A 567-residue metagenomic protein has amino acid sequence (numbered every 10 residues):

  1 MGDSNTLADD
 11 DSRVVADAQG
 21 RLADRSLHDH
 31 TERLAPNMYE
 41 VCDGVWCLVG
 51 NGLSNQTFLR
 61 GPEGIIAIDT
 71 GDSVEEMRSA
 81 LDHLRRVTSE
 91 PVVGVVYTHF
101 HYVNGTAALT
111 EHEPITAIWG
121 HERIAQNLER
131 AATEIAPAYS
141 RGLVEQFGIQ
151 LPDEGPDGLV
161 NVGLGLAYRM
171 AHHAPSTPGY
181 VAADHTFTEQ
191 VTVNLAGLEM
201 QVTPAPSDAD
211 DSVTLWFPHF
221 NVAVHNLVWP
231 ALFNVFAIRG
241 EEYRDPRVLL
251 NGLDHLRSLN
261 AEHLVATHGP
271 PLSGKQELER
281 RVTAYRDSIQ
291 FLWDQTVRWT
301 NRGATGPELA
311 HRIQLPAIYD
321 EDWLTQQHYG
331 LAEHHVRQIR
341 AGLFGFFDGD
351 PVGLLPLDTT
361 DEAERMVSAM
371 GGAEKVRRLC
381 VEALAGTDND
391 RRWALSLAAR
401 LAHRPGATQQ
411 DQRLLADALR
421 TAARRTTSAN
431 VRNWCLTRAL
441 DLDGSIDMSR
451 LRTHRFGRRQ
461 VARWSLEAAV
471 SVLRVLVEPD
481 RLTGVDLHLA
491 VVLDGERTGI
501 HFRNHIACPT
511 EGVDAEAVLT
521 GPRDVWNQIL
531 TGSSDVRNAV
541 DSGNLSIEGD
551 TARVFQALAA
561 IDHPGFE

Functional and structural regions predicted by a protein language model:
G2-H28, A136-R141, I149-H173, S258-H263 (+1 more regions): Accessory terminal helices/loops
Q19, G64-I66, D72-V74, V181 (+1 more regions): Metallo-beta-lactamase
R33, M38-V41, E63-G64, E75-G120 (+1 more regions): Active-site metal-binding motif and surrounding structural segment of the metallo-beta-lactamase
A35-T88, T214-L227: Conserved beta-strand hairpin/beta-sheet module of binuclear metal-dependent hydrolase folds, prominently
V41-C47, T186, G197-Q201, L482-A490: Short, hydrophobic/aromatic-rich segments at coil-to-beta transitions
G44, L59, D69, L84 (+9 more regions): Divalent metal-coordination and catalytic microenvironments
Q126-P204, V248-N260: Metallo-beta-lactamase
W393-S396, H403, Q412-E567: Feature captures hydrophobic
